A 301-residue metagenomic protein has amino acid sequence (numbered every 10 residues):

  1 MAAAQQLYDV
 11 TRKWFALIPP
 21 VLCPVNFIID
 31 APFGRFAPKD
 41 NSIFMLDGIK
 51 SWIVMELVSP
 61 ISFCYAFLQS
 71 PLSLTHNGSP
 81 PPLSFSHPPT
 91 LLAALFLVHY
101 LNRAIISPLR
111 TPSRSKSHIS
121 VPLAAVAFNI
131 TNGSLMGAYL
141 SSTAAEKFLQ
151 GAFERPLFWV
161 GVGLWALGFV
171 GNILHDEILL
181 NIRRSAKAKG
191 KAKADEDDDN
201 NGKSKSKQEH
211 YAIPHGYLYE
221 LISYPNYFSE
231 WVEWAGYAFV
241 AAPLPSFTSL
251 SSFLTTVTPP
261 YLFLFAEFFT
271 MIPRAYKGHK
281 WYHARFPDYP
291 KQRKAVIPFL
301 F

Functional and structural regions predicted by a protein language model:
M1-F27, F63-F67, S84-F85, E146-F301: Hydrophobic transmembrane alpha-helices
M1-N77: N-terminal signal-anchor/initial transmembrane insertion module of eukaryotic multi-pass membrane proteins
F15, P19, W52-S59, L92-H99 (+3 more regions): Hydrophobic alpha-helical transmembrane segments of polytopic
R35-L57, H118-A127, L218, R293-L300: Juxtamembrane helix-capping/reentrant segments at transmembrane boundaries
G48, A93-L95, L218-Y224: Short, amphipathic, aromatic/basic-enriched membrane-interface segments that mark the entry/exit of transmembrane
Q69-S142, F169: Intramembrane catalytic core of multi-pass membrane enzymes that act on lipidic substrates
